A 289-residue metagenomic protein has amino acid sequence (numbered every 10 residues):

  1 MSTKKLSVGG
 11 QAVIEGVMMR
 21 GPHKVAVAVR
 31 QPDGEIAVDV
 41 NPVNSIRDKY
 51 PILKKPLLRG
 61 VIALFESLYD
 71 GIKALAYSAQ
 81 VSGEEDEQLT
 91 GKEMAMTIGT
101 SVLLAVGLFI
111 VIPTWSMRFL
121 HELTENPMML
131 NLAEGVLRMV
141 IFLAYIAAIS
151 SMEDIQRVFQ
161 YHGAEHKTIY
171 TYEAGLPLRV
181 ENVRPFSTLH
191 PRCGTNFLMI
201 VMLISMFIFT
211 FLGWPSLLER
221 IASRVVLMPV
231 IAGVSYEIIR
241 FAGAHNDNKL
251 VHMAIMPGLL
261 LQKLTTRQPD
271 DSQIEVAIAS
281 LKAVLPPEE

Functional and structural regions predicted by a protein language model:
M1-L75: Divalent-cation
G16, I155, C193, L261: Residue-level signature of catalytic and energy-coupling elements of molecular machines, predominantly ATP/GTP-dependent
A28, E35-D39, W115-T124, Y145-R179 (+1 more regions): Juxtamembrane helix-loop transition segments at the membrane interface in multi-pass membrane proteins
K73, Y77-V81, L104-E125, V201-V225 (+2 more regions): Juxtamembrane "helix exit" motif at the C-terminal ends of alpha-helical transmembrane segments in multi-pass membrane
A79-E122, N126-M152: Hydrophobic alpha-helical segments characteristic of transmembrane helices in integral membrane transporters
S82-E87, S116-A133, L212-A222, F241-H252 (+1 more regions): Membrane interface segments of multi-pass transport proteins and intramembrane proteases
G91-G107, F186-F211: Transmembrane alpha-helical segments and their cytosolic interface motifs in multi-pass membrane proteins
A244, N248-E289: Cytosolic/matrix-facing juxtamembrane and C-terminal tails of multi-pass cellular membrane proteins
